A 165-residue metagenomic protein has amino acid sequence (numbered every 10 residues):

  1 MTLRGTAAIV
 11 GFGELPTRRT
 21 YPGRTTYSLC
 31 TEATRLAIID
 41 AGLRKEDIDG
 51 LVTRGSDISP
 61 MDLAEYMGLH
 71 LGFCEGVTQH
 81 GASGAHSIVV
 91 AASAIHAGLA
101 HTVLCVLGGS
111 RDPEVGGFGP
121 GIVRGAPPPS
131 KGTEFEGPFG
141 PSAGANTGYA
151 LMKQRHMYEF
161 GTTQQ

Functional and structural regions predicted by a protein language model:
M1-Q79, S93-A97, L104-Q165: Conserved "HGTGT" condensation-loop signature of ketosynthase/thiolase-family condensing enzymes that catalyze
A82-G84: A short, glycine-/small-residue-rich helix N-cap motif at loop->alpha-helix starts within glycosyltransferase
